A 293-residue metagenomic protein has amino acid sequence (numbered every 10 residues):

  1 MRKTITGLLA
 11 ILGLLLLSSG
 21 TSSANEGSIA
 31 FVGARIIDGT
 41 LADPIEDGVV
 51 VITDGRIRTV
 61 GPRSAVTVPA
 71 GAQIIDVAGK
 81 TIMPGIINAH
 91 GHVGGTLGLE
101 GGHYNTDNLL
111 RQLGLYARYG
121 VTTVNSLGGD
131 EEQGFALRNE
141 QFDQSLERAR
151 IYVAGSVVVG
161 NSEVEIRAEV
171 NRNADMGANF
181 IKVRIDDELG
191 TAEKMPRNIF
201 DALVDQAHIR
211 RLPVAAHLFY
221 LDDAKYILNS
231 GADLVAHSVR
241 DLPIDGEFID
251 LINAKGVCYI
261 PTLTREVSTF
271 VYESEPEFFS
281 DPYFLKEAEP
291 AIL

Functional and structural regions predicted by a protein language model:
G7-S18: Bacterial N-terminal signal peptides
L16-S28: Bacterial Sec-dependent signal peptides at the C-terminal "C-region" and cleavage site
G27, I36, A42-M83: Histidine-rich, glycine-flanked metal-binding segment
K80-S145, N161, D222-L234: Metal-associated gating/positioning segment near the N- to mid-region
L109-E132, R148-S156, M176-E188, P213 (+4 more regions): Divalent metal-dependent hydrolysis catalytic cores, especially in the metallo-beta-lactamase
F142-A154, M195-A216, I252, G256-P261: Alpha-helix-loop-beta-strand connector modules within alpha/beta enzyme cores
S156-D205, Y226-N229, L234, E289: Active-site gating/metal-coordination segments in enzymes
A168-T191, V239-L293: Active-site neighborhoods of metal-dependent hydrolases
